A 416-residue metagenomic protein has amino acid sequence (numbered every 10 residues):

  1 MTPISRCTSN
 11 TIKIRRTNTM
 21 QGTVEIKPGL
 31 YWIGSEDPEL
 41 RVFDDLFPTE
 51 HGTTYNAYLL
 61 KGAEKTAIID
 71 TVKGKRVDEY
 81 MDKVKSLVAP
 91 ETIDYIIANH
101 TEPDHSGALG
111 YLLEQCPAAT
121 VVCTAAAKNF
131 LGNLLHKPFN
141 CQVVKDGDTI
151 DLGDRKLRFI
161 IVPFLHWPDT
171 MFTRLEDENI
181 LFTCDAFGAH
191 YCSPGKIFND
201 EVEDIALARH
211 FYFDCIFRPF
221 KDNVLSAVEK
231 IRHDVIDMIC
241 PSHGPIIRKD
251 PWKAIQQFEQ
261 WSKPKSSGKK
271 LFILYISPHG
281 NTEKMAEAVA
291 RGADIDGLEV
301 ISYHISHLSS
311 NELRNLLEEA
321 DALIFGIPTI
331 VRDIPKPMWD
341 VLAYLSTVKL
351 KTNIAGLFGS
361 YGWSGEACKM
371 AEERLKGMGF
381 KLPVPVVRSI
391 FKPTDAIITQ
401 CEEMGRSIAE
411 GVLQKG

Functional and structural regions predicted by a protein language model:
R6-T19: Short, Lys/Arg-enriched N-terminal segments with co-localized hydrophobic residues within the first ~10-30 amino acids
T23-K85, F172-L175, N179-T183, T282: Conserved beta-strand hairpin/beta-sheet module of binuclear metal-dependent hydrolase folds, prominently
V24-P28, C123-T170, F220, S226-V228: Metallo-beta-lactamase
I69-T71, I93-T101, V121-T124, L181-C184 (+1 more regions): Active-site neighborhood of phospho(di)ester-bond hydrolases with catalytic His/Asp-centered motifs
K75-V122: Active-site metal-binding motif and surrounding structural segment of the metallo-beta-lactamase
A108, L308-L313: Short acidic active-site motifs
H166-T170, A186-P219, W252, S262-S267: Active-site-proximal loop/helix segment associated with metal-binding centers of metalloenzymes
S193, E203-I239, H243-I246, A288-Y303 (+1 more regions): FMN-binding flavodoxin-like domain, especially the glycine-rich phosphate-binding loop
